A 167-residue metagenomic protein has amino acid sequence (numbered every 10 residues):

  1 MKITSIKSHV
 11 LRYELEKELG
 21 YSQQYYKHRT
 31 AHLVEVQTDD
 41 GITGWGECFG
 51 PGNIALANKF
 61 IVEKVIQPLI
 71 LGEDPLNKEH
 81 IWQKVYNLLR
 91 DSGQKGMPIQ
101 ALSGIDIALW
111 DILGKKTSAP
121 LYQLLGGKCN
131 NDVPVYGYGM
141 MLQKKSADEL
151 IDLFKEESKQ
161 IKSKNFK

Functional and structural regions predicted by a protein language model:
M1-W45, F49-P51: Structured beta-strand/loop patches that form or line metal/cofactor-binding pockets in enzymes
Y25-H28, G127-C129, S158-K159: Solvent-exposed alpha-helices and their adjacent loops that cap or buttress functional pockets in soluble metabolic
A31-L33, G104, N165: Broad gene-expression machinery/nucleic-acid interaction feature
Q37-K116: Metal- or metallocofactor-binding catalytic centers and their adjacent structured scaffolds across diverse enzyme
G93, M97, A101-L102, G127 (+1 more regions): Short, well-structured alpha-helical patches and their helix-loop capping segments that border functional surfaces
D106-Q143: Glycine-rich, aromatic-flanked loop segments that form ligand/cofactor-binding clefts across common enzyme folds
N131-K167: Metal-dependent enolase-superfamily TIM-barrel catalytic cores that perform enediolate-based chemistry
